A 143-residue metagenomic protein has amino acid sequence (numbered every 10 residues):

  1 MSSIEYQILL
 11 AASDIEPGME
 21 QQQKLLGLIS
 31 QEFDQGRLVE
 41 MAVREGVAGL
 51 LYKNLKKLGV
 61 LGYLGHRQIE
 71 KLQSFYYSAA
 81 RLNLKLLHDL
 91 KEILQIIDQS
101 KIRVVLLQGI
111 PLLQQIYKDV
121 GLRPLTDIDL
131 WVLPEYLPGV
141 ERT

Functional and structural regions predicted by a protein language model:
S2-Y6, P17-Q108: Helical scaffold of the NTase/Pol beta-like nucleotidyltransferase catalytic core
K91-R142: Active-site nucleotide-donor binding segment shared across nucleotidyl transfer reactions
